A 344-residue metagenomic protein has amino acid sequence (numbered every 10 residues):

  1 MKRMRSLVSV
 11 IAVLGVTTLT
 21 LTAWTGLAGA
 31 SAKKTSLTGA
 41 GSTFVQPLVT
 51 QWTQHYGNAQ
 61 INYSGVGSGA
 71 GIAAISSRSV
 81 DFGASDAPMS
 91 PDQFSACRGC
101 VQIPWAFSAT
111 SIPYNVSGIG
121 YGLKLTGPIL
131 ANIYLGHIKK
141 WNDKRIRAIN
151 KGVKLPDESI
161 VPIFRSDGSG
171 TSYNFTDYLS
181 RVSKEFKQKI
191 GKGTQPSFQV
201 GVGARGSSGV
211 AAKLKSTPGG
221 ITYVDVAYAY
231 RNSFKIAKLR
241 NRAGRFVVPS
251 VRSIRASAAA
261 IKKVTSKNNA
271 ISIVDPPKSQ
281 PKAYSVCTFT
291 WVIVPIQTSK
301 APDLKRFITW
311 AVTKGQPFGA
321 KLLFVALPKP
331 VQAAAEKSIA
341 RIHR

Functional and structural regions predicted by a protein language model:
M1-T35: Short, low-complexity disordered leader/linker segments with a strong preference for bacterial N-terminal type II
W24-R344: Flexible loop/hinge segments at secondary-structure junctions
